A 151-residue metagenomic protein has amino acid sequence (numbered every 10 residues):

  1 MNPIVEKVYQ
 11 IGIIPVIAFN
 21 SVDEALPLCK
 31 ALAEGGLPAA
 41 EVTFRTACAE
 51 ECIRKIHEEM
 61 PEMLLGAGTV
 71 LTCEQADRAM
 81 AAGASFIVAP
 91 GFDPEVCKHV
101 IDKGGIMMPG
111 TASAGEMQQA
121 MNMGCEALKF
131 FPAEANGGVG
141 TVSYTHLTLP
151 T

Functional and structural regions predicted by a protein language model:
M1-E74, R78-A82: Conserved N-terminal beta1-alpha1 strand-loop-helix module at the mouth
P15, P90-G91, I106, P150: Short, proline-centered helix/strand-breaking motifs
G36, E59-E62, A81-I87, D102-M108 (+1 more regions): Glycine-enriched alpha-helix->loop->beta-strand junction motifs that scaffold or abut catalytic
F44-E58, E74, A89-D102, P109 (+2 more regions): Active-site-adjacent beta->alpha loops and helix N-cap segments on the catalytic face of soluble alpha/beta enzymes
A67, F130-F131: Thr-Gly-centered strand-to-loop micro-motif
E126-K129, T141: A contiguous pocket-lining binding segment that forms or flanks enzyme active sites
T145-T151: Conserved small/polar residues in nucleotide/adenosyl-binding loops
